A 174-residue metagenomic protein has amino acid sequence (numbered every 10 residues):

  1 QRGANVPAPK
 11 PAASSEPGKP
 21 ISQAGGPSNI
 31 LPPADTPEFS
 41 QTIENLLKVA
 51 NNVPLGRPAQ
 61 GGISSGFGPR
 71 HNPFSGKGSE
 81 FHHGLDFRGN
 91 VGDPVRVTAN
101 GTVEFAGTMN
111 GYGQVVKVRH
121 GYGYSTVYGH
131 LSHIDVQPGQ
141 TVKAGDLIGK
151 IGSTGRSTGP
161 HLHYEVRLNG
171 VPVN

Functional and structural regions predicted by a protein language model:
Q1-G62, G66: Non-catalytic extracellular/periplasmic "stalk" and linker regions immediately N-terminal to catalytic or recognition
L55-N174: Catalytic cores of peptidoglycan-degrading enzymes
